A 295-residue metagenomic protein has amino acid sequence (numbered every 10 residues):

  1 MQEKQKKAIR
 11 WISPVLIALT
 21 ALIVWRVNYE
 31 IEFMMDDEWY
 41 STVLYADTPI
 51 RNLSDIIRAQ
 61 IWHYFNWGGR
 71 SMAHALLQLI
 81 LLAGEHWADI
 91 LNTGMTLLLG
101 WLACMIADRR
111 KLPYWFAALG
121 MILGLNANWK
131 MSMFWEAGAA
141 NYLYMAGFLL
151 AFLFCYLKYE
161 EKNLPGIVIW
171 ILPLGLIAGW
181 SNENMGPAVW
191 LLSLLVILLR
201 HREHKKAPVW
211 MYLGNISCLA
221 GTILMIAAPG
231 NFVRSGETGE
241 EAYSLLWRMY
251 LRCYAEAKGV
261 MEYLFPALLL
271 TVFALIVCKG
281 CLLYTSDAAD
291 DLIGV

Functional and structural regions predicted by a protein language model:
A8-M35, W39, C218-P229: Transmembrane signal-anchor helices characteristic of membrane glycosylation enzymes that use polyprenol
I23-F65, L77-Q78: Extracytoplasmic loop-helix module adjacent to an early transmembrane segment
W62-H86, I90: Short hydrophobic/aromatic helix or loop-helix immediately within or flanking a transmembrane segment in polytopic
I90-P113, A151: Transmembrane-helix motifs of polytopic, lipid-linked glycan transferases
A118-L157, N182, V295: Membrane-interface micro-motifs in multi-pass membrane enzymes
I167-V189: Membrane-interface alpha helices of multi-pass inner-membrane proteins
A188-I216: Perimembrane helix-loop-helix junctions
Y284-D290: Conserved small/polar residues in nucleotide/adenosyl-binding loops
